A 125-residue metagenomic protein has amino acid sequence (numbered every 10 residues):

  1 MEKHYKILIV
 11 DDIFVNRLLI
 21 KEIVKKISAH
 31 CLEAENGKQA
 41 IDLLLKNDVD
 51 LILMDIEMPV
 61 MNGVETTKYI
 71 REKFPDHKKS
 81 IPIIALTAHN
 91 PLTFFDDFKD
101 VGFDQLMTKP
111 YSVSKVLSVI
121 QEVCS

Functional and structural regions predicted by a protein language model:
L18-K26: Charged docking surfaces used in two-component/phosphorelay signaling
E33-D42, G63-T66: Helix N-cap/capping motif at the beta->alpha junctions
N47-L53: Active-site beta3 strand of CheY-like receiver
M54-D55, T66: Active-site T/S-Asp motif of two-component receiver
M58: Receiver (REC) domain active-site loop signature in two-component systems and cognate sites in sensor histidine kinases
E65, N90-Q105, S118: Alpha4 helix (beta4-alpha4-beta5 surface) of REC/receiver domains from two-component response regulators
I84-L86: Hydrophobic/aromatic residues positioned on beta-strands within the core alpha/beta folds
Y111-I120: C-terminal output helix
